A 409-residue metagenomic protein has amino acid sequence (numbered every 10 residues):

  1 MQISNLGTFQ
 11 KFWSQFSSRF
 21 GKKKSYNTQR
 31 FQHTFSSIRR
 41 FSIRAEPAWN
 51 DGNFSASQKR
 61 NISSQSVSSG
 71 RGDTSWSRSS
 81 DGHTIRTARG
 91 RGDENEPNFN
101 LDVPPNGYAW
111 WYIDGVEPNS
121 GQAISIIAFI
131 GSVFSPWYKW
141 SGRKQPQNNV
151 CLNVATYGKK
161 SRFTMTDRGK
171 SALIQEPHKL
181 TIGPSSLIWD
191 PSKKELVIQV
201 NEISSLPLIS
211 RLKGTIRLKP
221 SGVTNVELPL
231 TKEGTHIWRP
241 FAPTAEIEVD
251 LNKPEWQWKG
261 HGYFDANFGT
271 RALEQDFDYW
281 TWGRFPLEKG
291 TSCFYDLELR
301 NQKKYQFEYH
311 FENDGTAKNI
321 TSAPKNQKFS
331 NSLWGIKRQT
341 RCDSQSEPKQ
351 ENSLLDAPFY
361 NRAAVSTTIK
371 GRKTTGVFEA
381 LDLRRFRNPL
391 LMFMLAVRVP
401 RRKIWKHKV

Functional and structural regions predicted by a protein language model:
M1-I3: N-terminal chloroplast transit peptides
G7-G21, S25, S36: Short hydrophobic helices that act as membrane-entry/anchoring signals
W13, G21, I38, S42 (+2 more regions): Structured soluble/peripheral alpha/beta segments that form catalytic or ligand/cofactor-binding pockets
R30-H33: Cationic, low-complexity basic patches in intrinsically disordered or flexible, solvent-exposed regions
